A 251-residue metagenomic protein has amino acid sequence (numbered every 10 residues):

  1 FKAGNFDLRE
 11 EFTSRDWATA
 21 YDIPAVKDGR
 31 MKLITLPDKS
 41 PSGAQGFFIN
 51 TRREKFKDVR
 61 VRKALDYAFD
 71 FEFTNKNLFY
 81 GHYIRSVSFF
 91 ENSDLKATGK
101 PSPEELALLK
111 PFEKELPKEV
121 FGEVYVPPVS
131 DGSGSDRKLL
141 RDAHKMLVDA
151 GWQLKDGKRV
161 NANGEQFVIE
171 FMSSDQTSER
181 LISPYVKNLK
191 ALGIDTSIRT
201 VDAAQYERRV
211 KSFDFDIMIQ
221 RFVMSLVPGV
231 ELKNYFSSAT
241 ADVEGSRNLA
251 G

Functional and structural regions predicted by a protein language model:
F1-R53, A64, E72-F90, I217 (+1 more regions): Extracellular/periplasmic solute-recognition and catalytic clefts
K2, F6-T13, Y21-I23, N188-R247: Periplasmic binding protein-like
L8, I34, Q45, E165-D175 (+2 more regions): Short, well-ordered beta-strand elements
L33, S40, Q45, N75-L78 (+5 more regions): Extracytoplasmic/peripheral linker and loop segments enriched in polar/acidic and small residues with frequent Thr/Pro
K39-S42, A162-E165, K211-F213: Extracellular/periplasmic catalytic domains that process cell-envelope and extracellular macromolecules
T51-R52, M172-D175, V201-Y206: Conserved short loop/turn motifs at secondary-structure junctions
K57-K187: Append "and occasionally in soluble cytosolic enzymes with long acidic Gly/Pro-rich linkers
